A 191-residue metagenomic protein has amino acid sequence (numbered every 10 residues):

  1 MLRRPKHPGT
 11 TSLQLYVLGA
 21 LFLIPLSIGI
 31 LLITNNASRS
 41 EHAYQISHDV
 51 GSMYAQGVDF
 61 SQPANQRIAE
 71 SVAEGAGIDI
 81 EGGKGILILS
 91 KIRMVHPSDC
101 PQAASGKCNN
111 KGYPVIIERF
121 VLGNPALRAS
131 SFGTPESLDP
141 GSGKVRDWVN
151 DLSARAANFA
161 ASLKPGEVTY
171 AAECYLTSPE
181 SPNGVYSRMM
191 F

Functional and structural regions predicted by a protein language model:
M1-V72: Alpha-helical assembly-interface signal, strongest on the long, hydrophobic N-terminal helix that forms
L31, G75-G77, N158-S162: Short, flexible coil/linker segments at or flanking structured domains
Y44-H48, K84, P179: Intrinsically disordered, low-complexity Ser/Thr/Pro-rich tracts
V58-Q102: Extracytoplasmic beta-strand-rich oligomerization domains located immediately C-terminal to a leader/signal peptide
K91-Y186, M190-F191: Intrinsically disordered, low-complexity regions enriched in Pro/Ser/Thr/Gly and acidic residues
